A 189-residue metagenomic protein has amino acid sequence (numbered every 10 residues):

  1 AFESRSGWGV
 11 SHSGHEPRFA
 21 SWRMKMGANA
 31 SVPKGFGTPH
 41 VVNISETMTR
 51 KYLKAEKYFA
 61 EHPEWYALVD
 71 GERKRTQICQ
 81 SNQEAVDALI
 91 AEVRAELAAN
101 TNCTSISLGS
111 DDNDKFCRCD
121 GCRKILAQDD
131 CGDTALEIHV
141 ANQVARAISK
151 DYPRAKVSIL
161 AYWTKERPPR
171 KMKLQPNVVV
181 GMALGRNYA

Functional and structural regions predicted by a protein language model:
A1-P153, A161, V179-M182: Feature activates predominantly on carbohydrate-active enzymes
D114-R118, E166-P169, A189: Short catalytic/ligand-binding loop motif for oxyanion handling, primarily in non-cytosolic enzymes, centered on
S158-R186: Substrate-binding cleft/loops of secretory-pathway carbohydrate-active enzymes
